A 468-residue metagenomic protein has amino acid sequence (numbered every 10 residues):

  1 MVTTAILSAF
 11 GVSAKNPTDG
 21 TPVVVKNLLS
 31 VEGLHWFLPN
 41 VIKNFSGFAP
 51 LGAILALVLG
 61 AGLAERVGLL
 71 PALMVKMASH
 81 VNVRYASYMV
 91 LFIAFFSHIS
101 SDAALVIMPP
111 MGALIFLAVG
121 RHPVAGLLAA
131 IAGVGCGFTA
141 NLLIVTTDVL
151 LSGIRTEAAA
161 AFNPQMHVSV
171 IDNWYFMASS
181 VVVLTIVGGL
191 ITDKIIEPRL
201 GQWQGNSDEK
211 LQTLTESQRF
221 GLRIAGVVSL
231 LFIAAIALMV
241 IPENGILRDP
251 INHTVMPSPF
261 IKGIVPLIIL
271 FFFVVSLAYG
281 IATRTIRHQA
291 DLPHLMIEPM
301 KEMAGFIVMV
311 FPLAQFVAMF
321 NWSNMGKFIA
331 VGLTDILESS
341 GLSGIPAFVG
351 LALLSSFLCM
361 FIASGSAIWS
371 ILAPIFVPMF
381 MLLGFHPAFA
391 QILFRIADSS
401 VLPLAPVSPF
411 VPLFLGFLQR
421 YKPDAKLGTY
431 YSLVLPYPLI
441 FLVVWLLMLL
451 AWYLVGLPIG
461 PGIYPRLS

Functional and structural regions predicted by a protein language model:
M1-S100, P123, G137-A140, V182 (+3 more regions): N-terminal alpha-helical transmembrane segments of multi-pass membrane transport and channel/translocase proteins
I6-E32, T147-L151, N244-N252, S323-G332 (+1 more regions): Interfacial/capping segments of alpha-helical transmembrane domains
S13-F48, A161-S169, V240-F260, F389: Interfacial loop/helix-cap signal at membrane boundaries in integral membrane proteins
V24-P71, P257-G326: Core transmembrane alpha-helical segments of multi-pass membrane transporters/permeases
G33, K43-L51, A78-M89, P123-A125 (+4 more regions): Membrane-interfacial loop-to-helix junctions in multi-pass transporters
I54-L55, N82-A113, A118, I307-F316 (+2 more regions): Hydrophobic alpha-helical transmembrane segments of multi-pass integral membrane proteins, predominantly secondary
V81, G326, S340-L467: C-terminal transmembrane helix pair
P109, A113-Q204, K210-Q218, I392-I396 (+2 more regions): Membrane-core helix-loop-helix motifs of multi-pass transport proteins
